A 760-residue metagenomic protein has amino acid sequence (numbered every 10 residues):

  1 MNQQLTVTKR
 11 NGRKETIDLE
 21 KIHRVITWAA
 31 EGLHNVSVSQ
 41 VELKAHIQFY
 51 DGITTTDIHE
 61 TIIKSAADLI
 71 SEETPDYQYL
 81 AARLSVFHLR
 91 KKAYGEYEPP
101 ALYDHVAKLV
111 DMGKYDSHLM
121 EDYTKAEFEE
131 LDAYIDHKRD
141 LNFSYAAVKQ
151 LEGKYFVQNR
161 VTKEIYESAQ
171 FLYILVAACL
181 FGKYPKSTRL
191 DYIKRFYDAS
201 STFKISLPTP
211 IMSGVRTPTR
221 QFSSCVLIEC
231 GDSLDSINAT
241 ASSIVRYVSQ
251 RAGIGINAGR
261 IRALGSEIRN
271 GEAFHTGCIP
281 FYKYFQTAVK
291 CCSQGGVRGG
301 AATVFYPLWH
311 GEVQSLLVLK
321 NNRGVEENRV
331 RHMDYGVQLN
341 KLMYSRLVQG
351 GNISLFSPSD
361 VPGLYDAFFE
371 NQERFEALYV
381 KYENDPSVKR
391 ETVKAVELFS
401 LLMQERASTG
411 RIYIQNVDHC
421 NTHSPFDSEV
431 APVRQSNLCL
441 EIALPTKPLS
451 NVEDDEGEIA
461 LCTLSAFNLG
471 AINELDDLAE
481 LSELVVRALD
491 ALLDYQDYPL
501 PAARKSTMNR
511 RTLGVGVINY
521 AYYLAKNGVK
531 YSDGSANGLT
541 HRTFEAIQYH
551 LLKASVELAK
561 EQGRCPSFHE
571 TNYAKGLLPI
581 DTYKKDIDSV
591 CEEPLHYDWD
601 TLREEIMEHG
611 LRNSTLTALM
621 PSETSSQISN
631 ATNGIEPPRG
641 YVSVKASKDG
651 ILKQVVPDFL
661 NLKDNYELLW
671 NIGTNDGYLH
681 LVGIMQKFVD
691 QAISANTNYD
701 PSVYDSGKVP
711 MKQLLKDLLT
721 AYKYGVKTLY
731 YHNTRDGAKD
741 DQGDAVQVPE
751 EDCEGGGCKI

Functional and structural regions predicted by a protein language model:
M1-Q3, R13, V36-I174, A178 (+1 more regions): Core nucleic-acid recognition elements
K44-A45, I63-S65, Y79-F87, A199 (+13 more regions): A glycine-rich phosphate-binding loop feature that marks nucleotide/adenosyl-phosphate handling sites
Y77-V110, K149, L339, C420-S450 (+4 more regions): Terminal amphipathic helices with adjacent charged low-complexity linkers/tails
T124-Q150, L440-T446, L489, L493-D494 (+4 more regions): Catalytic alpha/beta core of large soluble enzyme barrels
V157, F171-R189, I193, Y197-S223 (+7 more regions): Function-dense linear segments that define catalytic or interfacial modules in macromolecule-processing proteins
E164-D235, F375-E405, T409-I414, F544-E604: Gly/Pro-rich turn-and-neighbor structural signature
V318, E327, R331-T409: Polar, glycine-rich mid-to-C-terminal structural blocks that act as macromolecule-binding/assembly scaffolds
S482-R504, M508, V529-S622, I693-S694: Internal maturation/activation junctions in enzymes
